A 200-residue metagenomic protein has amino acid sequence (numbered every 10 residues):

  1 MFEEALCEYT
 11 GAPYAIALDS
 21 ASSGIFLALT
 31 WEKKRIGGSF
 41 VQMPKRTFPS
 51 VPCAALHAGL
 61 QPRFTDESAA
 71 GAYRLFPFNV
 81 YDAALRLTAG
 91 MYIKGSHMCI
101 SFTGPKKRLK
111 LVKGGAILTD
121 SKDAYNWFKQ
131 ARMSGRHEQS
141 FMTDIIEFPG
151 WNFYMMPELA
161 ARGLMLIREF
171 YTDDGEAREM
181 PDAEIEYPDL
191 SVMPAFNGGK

Functional and structural regions predicted by a protein language model:
M1-E4, S68-A70, G163-L166: A structural motif shared across PLP-dependent enzymes of the aminotransferase-like
E3-A28, S39-R46: Short loop-beta-helix segment that forms the pyridoxal 5′-phosphate
A12-P13, F76, K94-S96: Short, well-ordered alpha-helix to beta-strand connector turns
S22-G24, T47-P49, A84-R86, G104-K107 (+1 more regions): Short, solvent-exposed loop/turn segments at secondary-structure junctions
G24-E32, A55, G115, G163: Buried hydrophobic packing segments
L29-Y92: PLP-dependent aminotransferase-like
A89, I93, H97-K200: Active-site region of PLP-dependent enzymes
